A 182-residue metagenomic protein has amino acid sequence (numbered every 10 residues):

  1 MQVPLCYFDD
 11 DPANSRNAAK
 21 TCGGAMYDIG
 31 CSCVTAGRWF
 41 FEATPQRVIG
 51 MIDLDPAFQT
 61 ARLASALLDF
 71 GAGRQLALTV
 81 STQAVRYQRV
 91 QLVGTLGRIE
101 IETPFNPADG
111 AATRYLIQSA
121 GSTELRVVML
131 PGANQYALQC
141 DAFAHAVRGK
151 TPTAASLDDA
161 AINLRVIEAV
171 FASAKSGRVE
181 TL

Functional and structural regions predicted by a protein language model:
M1-A57, G177: Predominantly a Rossmann-like dinucleotide-binding segment in NAD(P)-dependent oxidoreductases
L5-D9, R98, N106-P107, T123: Active-site/binding-pocket entry motifs
T21-D28, L125-N134: A short glycine-threonine-serine/GTX helix/turn-capping micro-motif
S32, L138, D159-I162: A non-catalytic, amphipathic alpha-helix used as a structural packing/dimerization or gating element in enzyme scaffolds
V34-P107, L130, A137-T151: Contiguous beta-strand/loop segments that form the cofactor/metal-binding neighborhood of enzyme cores
L68-A72, L116-T123: Short acidic, glycine-rich loop/turn motifs
G71, V128, H145-L182: C-terminal helix-rich "cap/oligomerization" subdomain common to oxidoreductases
V90, A108-G121: Short polybasic amphipathic segments
